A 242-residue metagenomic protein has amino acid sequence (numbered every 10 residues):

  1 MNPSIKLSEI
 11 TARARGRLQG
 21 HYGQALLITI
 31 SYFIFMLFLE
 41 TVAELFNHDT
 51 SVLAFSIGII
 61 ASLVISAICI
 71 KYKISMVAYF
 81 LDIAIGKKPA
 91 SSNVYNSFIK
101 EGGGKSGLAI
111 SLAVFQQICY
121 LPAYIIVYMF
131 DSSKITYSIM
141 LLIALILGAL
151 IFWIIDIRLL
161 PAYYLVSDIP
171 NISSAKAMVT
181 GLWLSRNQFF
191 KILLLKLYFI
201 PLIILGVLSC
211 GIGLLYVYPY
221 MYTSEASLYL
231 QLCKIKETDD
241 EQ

Functional and structural regions predicted by a protein language model:
M1-Q242: Hydrophobic alpha-helical membrane segments
